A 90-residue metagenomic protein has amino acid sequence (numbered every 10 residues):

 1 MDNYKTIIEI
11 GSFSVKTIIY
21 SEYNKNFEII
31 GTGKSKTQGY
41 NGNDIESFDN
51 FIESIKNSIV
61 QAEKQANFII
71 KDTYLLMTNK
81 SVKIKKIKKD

Functional and structural regions predicted by a protein language model:
M1-K5, Y23, Q61-K64: PAZ/PAZ-like end-binding module
K5-E9, D72-Y74: Short glycine-aspartate micro-motif
F13-E46, D90: Short glycine-rich, Thr/Ser-proximal phosphate-binding strand/loop in the N-terminal lobe of ATP-dependent enzymes
T32-K34, V60, Y74-L76: Intrinsically disordered, low-complexity Ser/Thr/Pro-rich tracts
S47-F51: Phosphate/oxyanion-binding active-site loops and adjacent basic polyanion-contact surfaces
I52-E63: Short, well-ordered amphipathic alpha-helical segments that serve as non-catalytic structural scaffolds within diverse
N67-N79: Short glycine-rich phosphate-binding loop at a beta-alpha junction
N79-D90: Internal amphipathic helical hairpin motif
